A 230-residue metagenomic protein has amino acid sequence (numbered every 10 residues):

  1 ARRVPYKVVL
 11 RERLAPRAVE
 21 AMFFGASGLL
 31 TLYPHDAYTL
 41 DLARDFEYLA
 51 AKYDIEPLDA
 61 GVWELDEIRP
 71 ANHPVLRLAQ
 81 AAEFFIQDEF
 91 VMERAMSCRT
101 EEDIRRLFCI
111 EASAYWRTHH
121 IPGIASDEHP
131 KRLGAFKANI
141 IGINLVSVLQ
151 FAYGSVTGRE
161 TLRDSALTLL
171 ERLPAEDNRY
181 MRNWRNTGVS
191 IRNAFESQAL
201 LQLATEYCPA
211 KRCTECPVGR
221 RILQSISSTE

Functional and structural regions predicted by a protein language model:
A1-Q198: Hydrophobic, aromatic-lined core segments that form the binding pocket/scaffold for planar heteroaromatic ligands
N186-E230: Acidic, carboxylate-rich catalytic segments that either coordinate divalent cations
